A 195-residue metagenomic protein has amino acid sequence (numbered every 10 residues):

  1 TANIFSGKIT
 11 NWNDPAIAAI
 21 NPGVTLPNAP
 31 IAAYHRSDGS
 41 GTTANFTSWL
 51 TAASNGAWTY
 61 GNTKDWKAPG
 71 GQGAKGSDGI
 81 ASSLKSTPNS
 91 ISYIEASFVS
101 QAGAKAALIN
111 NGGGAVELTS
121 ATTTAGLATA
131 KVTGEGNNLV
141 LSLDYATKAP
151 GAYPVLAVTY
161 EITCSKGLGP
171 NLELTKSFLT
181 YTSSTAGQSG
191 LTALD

Functional and structural regions predicted by a protein language model:
A2-D195: Flexible loop/hinge segments at secondary-structure junctions
